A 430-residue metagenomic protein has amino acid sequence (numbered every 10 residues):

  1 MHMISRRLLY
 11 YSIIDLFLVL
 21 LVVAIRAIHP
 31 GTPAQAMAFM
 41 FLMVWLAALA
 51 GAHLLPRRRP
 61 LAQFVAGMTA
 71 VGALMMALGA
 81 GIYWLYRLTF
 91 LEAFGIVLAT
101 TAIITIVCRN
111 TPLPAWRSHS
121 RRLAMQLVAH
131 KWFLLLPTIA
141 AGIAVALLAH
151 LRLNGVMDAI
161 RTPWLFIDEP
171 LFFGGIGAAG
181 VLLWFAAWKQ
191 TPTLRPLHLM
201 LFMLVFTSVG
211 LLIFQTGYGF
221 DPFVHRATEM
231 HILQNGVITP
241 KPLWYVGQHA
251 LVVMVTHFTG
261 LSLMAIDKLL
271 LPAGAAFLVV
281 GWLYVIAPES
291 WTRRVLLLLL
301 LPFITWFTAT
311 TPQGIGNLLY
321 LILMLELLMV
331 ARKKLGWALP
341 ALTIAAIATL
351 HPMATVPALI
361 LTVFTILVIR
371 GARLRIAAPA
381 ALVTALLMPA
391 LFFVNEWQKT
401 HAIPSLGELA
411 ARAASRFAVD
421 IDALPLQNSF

Functional and structural regions predicted by a protein language model:
H2-F430: Membrane-embedded transmembrane-helix bundle of lipid-linked glycan/lipid transferases
